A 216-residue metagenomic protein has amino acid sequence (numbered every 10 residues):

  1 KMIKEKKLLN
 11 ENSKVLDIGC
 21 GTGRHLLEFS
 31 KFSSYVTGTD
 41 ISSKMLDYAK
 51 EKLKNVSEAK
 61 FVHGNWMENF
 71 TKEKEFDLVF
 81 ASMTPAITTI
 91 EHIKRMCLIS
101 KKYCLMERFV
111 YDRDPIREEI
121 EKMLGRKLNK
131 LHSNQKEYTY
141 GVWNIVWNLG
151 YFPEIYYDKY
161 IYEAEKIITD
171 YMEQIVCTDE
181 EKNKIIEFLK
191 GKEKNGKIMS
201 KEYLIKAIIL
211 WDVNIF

Functional and structural regions predicted by a protein language model:
K1-E11: Conserved alpha-helix/loop element of class I SAM-dependent methyltransferases that forms part of the SAM/SAH-binding
N12-G19: Conserved class I S-adenosyl-L-methionine
T22-M67: Class I SAM-dependent methyltransferase SAM/SAH-binding core
E68-E73: Short conserved loop adjoining the S-adenosyl-L-methionine
A86-I99: A short, conserved alpha-helix within the catalytic core of class I
L105-K127: Conserved class I S-adenosyl-L-methionine
N134-G150, I155: Short alpha-helix
E154-F216: Conserved Class I S-adenosyl-L-methionine
